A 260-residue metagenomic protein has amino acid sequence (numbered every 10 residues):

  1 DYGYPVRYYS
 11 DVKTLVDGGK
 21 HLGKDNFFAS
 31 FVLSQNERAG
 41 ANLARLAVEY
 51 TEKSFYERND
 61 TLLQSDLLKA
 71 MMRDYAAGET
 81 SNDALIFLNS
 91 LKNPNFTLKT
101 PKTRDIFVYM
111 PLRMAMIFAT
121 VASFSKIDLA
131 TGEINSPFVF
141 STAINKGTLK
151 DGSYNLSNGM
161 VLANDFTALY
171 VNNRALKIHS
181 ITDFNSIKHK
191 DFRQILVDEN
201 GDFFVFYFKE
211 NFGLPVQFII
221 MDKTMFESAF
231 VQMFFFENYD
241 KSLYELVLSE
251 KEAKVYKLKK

Functional and structural regions predicted by a protein language model:
D1-K260: Extracytoplasmic
